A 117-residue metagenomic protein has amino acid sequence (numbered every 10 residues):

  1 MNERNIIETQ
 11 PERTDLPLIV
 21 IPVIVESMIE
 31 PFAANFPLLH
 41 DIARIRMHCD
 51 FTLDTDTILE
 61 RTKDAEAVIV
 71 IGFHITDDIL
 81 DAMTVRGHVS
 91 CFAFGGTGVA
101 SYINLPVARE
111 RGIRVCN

Functional and structural regions predicted by a protein language model:
M1-A67: N-terminal glycine-/charge-rich "phosphate-binding" loop or analogous flexible N-terminal tail
E66-N117: Phosphate/diphosphate ligand-binding glycine-rich loop within oxidoreductases
